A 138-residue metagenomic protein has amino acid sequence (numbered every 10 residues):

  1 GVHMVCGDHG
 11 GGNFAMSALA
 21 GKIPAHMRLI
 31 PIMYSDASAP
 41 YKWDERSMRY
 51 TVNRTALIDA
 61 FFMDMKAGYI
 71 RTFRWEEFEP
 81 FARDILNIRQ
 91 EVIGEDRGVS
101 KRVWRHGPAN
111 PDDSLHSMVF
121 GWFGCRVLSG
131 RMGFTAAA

Functional and structural regions predicted by a protein language model:
G1-R97: Mg2+-dependent endonuclease catalytic cores in nucleic-acid-processing enzymes, primarily RNase H-like
R71-A138: Charge-patterned, long linear interaction tracts outside catalytic cores
